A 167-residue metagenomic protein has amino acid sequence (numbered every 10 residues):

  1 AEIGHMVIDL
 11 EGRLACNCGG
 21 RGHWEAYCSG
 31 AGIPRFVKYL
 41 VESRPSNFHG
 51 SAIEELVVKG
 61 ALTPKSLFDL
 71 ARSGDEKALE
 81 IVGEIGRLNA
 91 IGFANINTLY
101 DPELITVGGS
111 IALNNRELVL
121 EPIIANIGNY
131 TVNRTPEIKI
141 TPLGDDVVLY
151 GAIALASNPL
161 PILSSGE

Functional and structural regions predicted by a protein language model:
A1-I8: Short, intrinsically disordered, charge-biased short linear motifs at domain edges
L10-A15, G20-E167: ATP-binding/phosphotransfer module of carbohydrate and carboxylate kinases, centering on a glycine-rich
